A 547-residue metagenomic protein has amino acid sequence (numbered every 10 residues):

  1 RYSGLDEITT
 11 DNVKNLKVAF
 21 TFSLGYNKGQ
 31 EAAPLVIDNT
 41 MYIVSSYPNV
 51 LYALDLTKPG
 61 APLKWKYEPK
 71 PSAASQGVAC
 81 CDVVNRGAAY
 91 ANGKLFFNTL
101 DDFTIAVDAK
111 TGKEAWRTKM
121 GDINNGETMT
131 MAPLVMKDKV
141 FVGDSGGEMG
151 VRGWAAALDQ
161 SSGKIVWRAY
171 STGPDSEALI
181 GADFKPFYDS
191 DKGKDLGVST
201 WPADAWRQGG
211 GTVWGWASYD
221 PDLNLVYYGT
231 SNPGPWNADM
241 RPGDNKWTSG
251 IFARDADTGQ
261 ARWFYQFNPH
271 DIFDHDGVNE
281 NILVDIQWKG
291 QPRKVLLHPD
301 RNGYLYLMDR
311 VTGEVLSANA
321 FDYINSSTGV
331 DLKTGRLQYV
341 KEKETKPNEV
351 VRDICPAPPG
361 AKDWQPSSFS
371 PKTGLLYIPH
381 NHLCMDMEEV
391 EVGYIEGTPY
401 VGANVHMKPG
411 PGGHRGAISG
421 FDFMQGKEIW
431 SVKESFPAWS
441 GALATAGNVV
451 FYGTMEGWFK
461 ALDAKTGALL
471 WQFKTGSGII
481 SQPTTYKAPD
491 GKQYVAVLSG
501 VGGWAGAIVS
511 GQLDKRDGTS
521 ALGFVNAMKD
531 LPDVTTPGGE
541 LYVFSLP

Functional and structural regions predicted by a protein language model:
Y2-G121, T445: N-terminal cofactor/phosphate-binding cores enriched in small/glycine residues, especially glycine-rich loops such as
F22-A33, K66-A89, R117-A132, Y170-W216 (+9 more regions): Extracytoplasmic beta-rich repeat domains
G29-V50, G77-T104, T128-E148, A205 (+8 more regions): Repeat-blade elements of multi-bladed beta-propeller folds
L56, G87-K119, N125-S171, S176 (+1 more regions): Hydrophobic or amphipathic alpha-helical targeting/insertion segments
V107-G112, G153-K164, D244-Q260, M308-G313 (+3 more regions): Beta-propeller blade signature
T128-K164, D271-V330, K343-C355, P359-W364 (+1 more regions): Repeat-solenoid scaffold signature
V142-W154, W201-A203, Y228-N245, H382-P411 (+1 more regions): Short, conserved, GDST-rich strand-edge loop motifs in beta-rich repeat architectures
N302, L443-G538, Y542-P547: C-terminal structured "cap/appendage" subdomains that terminate the fold
